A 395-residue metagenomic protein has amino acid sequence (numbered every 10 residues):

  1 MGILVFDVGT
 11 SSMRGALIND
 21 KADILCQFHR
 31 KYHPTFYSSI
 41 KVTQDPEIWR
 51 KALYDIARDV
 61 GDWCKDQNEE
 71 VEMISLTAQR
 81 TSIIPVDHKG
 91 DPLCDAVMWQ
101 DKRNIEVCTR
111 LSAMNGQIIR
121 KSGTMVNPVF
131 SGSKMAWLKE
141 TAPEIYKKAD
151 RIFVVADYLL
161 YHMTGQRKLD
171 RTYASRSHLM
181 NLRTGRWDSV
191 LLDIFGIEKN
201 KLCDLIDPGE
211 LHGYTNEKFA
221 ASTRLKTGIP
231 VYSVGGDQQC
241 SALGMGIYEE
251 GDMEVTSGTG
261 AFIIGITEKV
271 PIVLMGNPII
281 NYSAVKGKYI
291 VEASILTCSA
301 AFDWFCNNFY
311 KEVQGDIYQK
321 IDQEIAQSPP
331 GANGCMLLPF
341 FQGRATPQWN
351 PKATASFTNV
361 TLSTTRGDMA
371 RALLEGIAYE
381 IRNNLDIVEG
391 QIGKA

Functional and structural regions predicted by a protein language model:
M1-C94, R120, K148, C203 (+3 more regions): N-terminal glycine/serine-rich phosphate-binding loop of ATP-dependent small-molecule kinases, especially carbohydrate
L4-V5, I105, S112-M125, F130 (+4 more regions): Active-site core segments that coordinate phosphate-bearing ligands/cofactors across diverse enzyme families
I18-L25, D87-A96, P143, Y248 (+1 more regions): A glycine- and small-aliphatic-rich helix-loop capping segment at beta-alpha/alpha-beta transitions that lines
H29, V97, T172-Y173, E268 (+1 more regions): Short clusters of small/polar residues that mark proteolytic maturation junctions
H33-T43, Q117-I118, K168-S175, E198-K201 (+1 more regions): Gly-rich Lys/Arg/Thr-decorated short loops/hinges at beta-loop-alpha junctions or inter-strand turns that position
D62-M98, M125-V129, L160-N181, D204-D207 (+1 more regions): Short beta-strand-loop/turn "lid" adjacent to the catalytic site in phosphate-handling enzymes
D101: Carbohydrate-associated surface elements
F195-D207: A conserved helix-loop-beta module that forms one wall/lid of the active-site cleft in ATP-utilizing catalytic domains
